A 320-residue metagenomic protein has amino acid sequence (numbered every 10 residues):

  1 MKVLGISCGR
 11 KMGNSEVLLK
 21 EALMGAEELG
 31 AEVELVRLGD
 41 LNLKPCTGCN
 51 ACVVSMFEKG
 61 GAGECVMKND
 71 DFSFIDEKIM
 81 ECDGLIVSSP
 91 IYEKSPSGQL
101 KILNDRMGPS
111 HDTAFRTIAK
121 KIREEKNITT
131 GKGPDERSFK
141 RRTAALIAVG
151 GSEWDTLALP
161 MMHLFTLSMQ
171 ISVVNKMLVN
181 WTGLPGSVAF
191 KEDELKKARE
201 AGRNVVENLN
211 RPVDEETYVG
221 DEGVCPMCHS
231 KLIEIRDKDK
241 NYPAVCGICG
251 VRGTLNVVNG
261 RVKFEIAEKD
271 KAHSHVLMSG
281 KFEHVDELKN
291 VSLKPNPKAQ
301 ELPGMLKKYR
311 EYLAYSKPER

Functional and structural regions predicted by a protein language model:
M1-N104, G108-P109, V206, N210-R320: N-terminal beta1-alpha1-beta2 submodule of the flavodoxin-like/Rossmannoid cofactor-binding fold
E21-L29, A158-S172: Active-site-adjacent alpha-helix of alpha/beta-hydrolase-fold enzymes
E32-L35, I171-N180: Short beta-strand elements in bilobed, periplasmic/extracellular small-molecule ligand-binding domains
M56-K59, D193-A201: A polyampholytic, Gly/Pro-enriched intrinsically disordered region
G63-L167: Helix-loop-strand module that forms the ligand-binding subsite of alpha/beta enzymes
S168-V173, R199-V213: A charged, well-structured terminal subsegment
G183-G186: A short acidic, helix-capping loop that chelates divalent metal ions and anchors anionic groups
